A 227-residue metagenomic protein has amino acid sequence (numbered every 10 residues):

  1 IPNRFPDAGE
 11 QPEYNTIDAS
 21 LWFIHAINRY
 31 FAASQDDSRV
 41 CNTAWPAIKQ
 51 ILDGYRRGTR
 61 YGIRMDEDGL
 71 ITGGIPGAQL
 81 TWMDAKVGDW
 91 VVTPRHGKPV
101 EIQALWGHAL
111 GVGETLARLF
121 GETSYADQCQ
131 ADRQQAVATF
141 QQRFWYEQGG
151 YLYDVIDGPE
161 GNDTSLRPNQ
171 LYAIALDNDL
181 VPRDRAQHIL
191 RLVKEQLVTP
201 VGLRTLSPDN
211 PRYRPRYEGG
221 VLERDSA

Functional and structural regions predicted by a protein language model:
I1-L80, V100-Q103, G107: Aromatic-rich carbohydrate-recognition surfaces in CAZymes
P2, Q79-T93: Aromatic- and acidic-residue-enriched carbohydrate-binding clefts of CAZyme catalytic domains
P2, R56, R60-D68, T72 (+1 more regions): Catalytic cores of carbohydrate-active enzymes
D7-S20, G88-A104, Y153-V181, E218-A227: Solvent-exposed loop and edge beta-strand segments that line ligand/cofactor-binding and catalytic clefts
S38, H96-G97, T123: Active-site oxyanion-binding pockets that recognize sulfate/phosphate
